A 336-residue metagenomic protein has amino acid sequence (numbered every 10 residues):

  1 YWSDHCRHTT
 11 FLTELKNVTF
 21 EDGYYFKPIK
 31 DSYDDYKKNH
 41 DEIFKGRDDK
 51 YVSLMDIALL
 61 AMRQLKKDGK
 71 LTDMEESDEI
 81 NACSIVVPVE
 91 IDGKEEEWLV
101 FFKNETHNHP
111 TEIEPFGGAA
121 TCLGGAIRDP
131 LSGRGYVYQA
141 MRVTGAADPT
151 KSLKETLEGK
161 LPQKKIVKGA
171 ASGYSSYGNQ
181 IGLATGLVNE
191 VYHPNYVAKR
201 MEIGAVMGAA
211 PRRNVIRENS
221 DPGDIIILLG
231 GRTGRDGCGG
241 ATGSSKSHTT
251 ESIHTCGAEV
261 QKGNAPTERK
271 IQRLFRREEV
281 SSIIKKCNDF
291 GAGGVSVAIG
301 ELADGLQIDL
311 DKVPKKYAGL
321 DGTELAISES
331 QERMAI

Functional and structural regions predicted by a protein language model:
Y1-H248, H254-T267, L274-S282, G291-V295 (+3 more regions): Core nucleic-acid recognition elements
K285-N288, A335: Short catalytic-loop micro-motif centered on adjacent basic/acidic residues
A303, I308-K312: A short, contiguous, amphipathic alpha-helix enriched in charged residues
D311-G319: Generic long, charged, amphipathic alpha-helical segments
S328-I336: Short cationic amphipathic helices and targeting signals
